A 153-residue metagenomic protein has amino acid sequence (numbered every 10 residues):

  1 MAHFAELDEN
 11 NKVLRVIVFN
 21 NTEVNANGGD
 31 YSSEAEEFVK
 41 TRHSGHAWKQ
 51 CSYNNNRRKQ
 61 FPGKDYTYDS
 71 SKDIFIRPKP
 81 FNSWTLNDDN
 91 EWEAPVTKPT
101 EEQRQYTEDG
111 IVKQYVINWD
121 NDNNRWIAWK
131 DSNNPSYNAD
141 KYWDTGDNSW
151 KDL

Functional and structural regions predicted by a protein language model:
A2-L153: Viral virion structural and adsorption modules
